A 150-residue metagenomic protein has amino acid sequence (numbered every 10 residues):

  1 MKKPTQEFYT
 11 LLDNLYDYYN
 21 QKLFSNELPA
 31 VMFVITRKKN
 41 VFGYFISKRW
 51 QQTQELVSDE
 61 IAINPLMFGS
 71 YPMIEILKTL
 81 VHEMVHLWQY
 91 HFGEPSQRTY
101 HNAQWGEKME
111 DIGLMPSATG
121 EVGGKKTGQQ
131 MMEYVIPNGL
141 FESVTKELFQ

Functional and structural regions predicted by a protein language model:
K2-Y71, H91-Q150: Metalloprotease/metallohydrolase-associated module, dominated by Zn2+-dependent proteases
L77-T79, M115-P116: A structural motif
K78-H91: Active-site recognition of the HExxH zinc-binding catalytic motif
